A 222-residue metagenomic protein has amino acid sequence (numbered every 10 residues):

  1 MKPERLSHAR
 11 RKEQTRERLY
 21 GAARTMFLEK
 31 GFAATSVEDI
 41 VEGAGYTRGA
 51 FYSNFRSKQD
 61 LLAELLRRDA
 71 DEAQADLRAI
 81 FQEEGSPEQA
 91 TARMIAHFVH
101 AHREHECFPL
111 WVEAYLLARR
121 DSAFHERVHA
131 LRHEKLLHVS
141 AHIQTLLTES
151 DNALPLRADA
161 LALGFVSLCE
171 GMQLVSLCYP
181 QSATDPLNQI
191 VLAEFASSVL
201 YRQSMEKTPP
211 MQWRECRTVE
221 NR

Functional and structural regions predicted by a protein language model:
K12-A23, I40, L65-D69, A73 (+1 more regions): Generic hydrophobic, amphipathic alpha-helix propensity
R18, A22-D60, E64: Helix-turn-helix
R18, A22-E29, D76-I80, L110 (+2 more regions): Solvent-exposed, amphipathic alpha-helical segments
S57, R120-S122: Short loop-to-helix capping motifs
E64, R78-F108, L154, A158-F165 (+1 more regions): Hydrophobic alpha-helical connector segments
A79, E104-V112, S122-T148, A160 (+1 more regions): Amphipathic alpha-helical packing segments from all-alpha helical-bundle domains
E84, Y115-R119, S176-P180: Secondary-structure edge/capping motif, primarily at the C-terminal ends of alpha-helices and the immediately following
F124-E126, L147-R222: Hydrophobic/aromatic-rich alpha-helical bundle segments in the mid-to-C-terminal region
